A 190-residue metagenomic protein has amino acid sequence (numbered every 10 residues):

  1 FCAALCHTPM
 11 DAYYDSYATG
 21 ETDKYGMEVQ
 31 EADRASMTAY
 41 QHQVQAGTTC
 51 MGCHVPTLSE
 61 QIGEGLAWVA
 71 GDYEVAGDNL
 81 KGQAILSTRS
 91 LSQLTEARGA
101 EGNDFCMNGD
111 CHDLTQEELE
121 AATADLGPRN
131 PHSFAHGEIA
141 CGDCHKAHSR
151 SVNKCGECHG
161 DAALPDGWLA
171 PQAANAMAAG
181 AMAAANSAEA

Functional and structural regions predicted by a protein language model:
F1-A190: Short sequence/structural segments immediately N-terminal
